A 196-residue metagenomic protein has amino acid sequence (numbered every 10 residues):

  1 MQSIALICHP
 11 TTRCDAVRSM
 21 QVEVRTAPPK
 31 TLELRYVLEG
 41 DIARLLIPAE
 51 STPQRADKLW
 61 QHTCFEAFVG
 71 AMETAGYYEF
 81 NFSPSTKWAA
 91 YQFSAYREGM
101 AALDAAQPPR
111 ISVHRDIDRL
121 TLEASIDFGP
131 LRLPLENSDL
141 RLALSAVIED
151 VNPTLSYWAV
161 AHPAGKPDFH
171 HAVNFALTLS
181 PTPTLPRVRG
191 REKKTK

Functional and structural regions predicted by a protein language model:
M1-A49, K58, A161-S180: Order/disorder boundary and secretion-linked terminal/linker segments
M20-T26, Q107-R115: Short amphipathic beta-strand and strand-loop transition segments with alternating hydrophobic
M20-V22, L32-L34, F65, L122-A124 (+1 more regions): Hydrophobic residues positioned within well-ordered beta-strands of beta-sheet architectures
T26-P28, L38-I42, A71, T86 (+2 more regions): Beta-strand elements of well-folded, non-transmembrane domains
Q54-R110: Extracellular/luminal beta-rich ligand-recognition and adhesion surfaces characterized by aromatic-Gly/Pro-enriched
A56-E66, A71-Y77, L135-S180, K196: Acidic/polar low-complexity flexible segments
D116-L131: Localized edge beta-strand/strand-to-loop motifs within extracellular or lumenal beta-rich domains
S180-K196: Intrinsic disorder/low-complexity segments
